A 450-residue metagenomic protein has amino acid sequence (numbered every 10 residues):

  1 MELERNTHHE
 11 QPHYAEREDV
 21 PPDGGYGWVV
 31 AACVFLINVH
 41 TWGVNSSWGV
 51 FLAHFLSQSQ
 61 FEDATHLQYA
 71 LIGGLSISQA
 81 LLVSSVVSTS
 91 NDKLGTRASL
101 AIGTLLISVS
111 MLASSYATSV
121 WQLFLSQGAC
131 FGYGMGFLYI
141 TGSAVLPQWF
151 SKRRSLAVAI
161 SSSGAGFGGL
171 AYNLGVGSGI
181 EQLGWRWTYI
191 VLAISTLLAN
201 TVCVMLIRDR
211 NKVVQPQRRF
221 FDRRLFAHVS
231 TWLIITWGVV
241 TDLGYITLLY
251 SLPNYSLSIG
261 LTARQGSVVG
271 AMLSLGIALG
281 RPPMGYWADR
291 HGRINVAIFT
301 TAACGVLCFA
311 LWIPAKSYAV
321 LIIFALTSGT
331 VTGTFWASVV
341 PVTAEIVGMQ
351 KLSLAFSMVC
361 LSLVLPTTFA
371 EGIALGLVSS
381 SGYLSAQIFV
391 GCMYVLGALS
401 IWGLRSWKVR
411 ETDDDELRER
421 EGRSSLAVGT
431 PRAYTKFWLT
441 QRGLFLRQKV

Functional and structural regions predicted by a protein language model:
M1-I37, W185-F220, E345, L352-L354 (+3 more regions): Intracellular terminal tails of multi-pass secondary transporters
C33-F35, V39, I107-M111, V120-L138 (+4 more regions): Hydrophobic core of transmembrane alpha-helices in multi-pass small-molecule transporters, especially MFS/SLC-type
H40, V44-F55, N173, H228-Y286 (+4 more regions): Extracytoplasmic gate region of multi-pass secondary transporters
F55, G128, M135-F150, R154-V158 (+2 more regions): Intracellular juxtamembrane helix-capping segments at the cytosolic ends of symmetry-related transmembrane helices
F55-L56, Q60, S90-N91, G169-G184 (+3 more regions): Interfacial helix-cap and linker-helix signal at transmembrane-aqueous boundaries of multi-pass secondary transporters
L82-Q122, A288: Conserved MFS/SLC helix-loop-helix module at the cytosolic interface between two early adjacent transmembrane helices
G95, Y116-T118, F150-S151, G292 (+1 more regions): Helix-breaking motifs and short loop linkers at transmembrane-helix boundaries and internal kinks in secondary membrane
A98-L112, N295-A310: Structural signature of the two symmetry-related core transmembrane helices
